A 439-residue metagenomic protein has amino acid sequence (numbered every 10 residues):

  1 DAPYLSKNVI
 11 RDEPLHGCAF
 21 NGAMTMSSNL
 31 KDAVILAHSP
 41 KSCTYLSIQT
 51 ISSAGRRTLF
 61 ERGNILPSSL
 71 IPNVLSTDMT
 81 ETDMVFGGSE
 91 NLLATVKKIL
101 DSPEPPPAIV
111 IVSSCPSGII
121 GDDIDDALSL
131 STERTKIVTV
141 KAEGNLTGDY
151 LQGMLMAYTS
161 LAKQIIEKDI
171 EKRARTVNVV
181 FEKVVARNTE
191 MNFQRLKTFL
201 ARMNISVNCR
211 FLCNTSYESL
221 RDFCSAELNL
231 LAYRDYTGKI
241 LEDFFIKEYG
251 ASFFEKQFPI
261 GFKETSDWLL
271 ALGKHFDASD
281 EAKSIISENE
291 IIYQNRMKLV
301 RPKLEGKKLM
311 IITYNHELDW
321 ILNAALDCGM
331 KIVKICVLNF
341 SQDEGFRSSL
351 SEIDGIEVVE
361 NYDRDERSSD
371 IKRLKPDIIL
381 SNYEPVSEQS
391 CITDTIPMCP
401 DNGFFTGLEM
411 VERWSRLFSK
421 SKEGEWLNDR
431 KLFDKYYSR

Functional and structural regions predicted by a protein language model:
D1-R439: An N-terminal assembly and electron-transfer interface module characteristic of large anaerobic redox and radical
